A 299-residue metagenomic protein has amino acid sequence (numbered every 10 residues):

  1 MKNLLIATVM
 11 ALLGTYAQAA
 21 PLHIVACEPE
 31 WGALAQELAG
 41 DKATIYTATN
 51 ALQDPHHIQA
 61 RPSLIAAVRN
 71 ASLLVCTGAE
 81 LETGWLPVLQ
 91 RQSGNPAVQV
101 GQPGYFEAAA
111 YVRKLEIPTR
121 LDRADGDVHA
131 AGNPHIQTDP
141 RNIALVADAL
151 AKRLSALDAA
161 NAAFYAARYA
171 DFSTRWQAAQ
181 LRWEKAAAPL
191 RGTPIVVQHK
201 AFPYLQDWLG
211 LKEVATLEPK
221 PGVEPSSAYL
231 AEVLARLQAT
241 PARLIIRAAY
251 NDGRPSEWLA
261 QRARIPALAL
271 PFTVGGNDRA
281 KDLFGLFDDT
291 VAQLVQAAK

Functional and structural regions predicted by a protein language model:
L4-T15: Bacterial N-terminal signal peptides
A20-K299: Extracytoplasmic metal-acquisition and chelation regions
